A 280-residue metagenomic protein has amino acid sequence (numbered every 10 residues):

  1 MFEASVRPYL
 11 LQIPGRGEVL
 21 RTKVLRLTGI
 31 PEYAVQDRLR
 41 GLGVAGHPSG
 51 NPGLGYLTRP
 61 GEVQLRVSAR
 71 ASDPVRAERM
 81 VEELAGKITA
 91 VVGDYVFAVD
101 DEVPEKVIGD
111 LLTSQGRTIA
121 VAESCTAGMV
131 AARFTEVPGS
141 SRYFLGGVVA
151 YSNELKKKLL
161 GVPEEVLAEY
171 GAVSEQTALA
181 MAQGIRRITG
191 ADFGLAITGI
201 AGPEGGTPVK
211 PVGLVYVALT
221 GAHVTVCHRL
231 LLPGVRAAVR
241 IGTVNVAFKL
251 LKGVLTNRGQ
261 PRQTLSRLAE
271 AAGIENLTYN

Functional and structural regions predicted by a protein language model:
M1-G61, R66, R76-V81: Accessory alpha-helical/coil subdomains and C-terminal extensions that flank or cap enzyme catalytic cores
L27, A69, V121-A122: Small/polar loops that bind or transfer phosphate-bearing groups
Y56-T58, A69, Y216-G221: Short beta-strand elements
R70-P74: Helix N-cap motif at beta-to-alpha junctions
R76-N280: Short alpha-helical segments enriched in small residues
